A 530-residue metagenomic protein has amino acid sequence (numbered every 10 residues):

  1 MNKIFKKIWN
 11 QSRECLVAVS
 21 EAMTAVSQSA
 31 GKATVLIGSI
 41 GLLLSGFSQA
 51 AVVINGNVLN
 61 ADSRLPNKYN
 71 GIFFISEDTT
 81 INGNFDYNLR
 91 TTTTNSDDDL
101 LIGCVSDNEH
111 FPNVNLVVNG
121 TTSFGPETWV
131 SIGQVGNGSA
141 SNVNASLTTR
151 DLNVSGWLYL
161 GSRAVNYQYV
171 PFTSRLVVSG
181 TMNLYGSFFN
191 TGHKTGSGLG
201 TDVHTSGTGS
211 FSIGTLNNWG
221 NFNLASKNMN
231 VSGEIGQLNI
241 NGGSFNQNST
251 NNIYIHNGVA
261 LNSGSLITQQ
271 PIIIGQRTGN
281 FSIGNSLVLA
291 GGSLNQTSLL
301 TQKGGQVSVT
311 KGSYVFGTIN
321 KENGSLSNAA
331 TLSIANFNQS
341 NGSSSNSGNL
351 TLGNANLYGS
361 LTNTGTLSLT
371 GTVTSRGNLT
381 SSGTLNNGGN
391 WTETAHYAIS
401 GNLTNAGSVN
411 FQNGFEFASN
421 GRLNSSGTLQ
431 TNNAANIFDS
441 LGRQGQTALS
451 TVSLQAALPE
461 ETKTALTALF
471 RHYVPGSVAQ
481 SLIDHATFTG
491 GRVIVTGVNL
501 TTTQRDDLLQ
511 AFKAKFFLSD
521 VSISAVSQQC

Functional and structural regions predicted by a protein language model:
M1-T24, K32, A51-G56, N60-K68 (+1 more regions): Extracellular/surface-exposed low-complexity segments
E21-V26, L350-L352: Short amphipathic alpha-helical segments with coiled-coil-like heptad repeat character
S27-S29, F245: Short, charged low-complexity linker/loop segments at the C-terminal edge of domains
S29-L43: Internal signal-anchor transmembrane helix that establishes type II topology
S45-S48: N-terminal signal peptide c-region/cleavage motif recognized by signal peptidases
V53-T80, D86-E460: Extracellular beta-strand-rich, repetitive "passenger/adhesive" scaffolds that bind or process carbohydrates
